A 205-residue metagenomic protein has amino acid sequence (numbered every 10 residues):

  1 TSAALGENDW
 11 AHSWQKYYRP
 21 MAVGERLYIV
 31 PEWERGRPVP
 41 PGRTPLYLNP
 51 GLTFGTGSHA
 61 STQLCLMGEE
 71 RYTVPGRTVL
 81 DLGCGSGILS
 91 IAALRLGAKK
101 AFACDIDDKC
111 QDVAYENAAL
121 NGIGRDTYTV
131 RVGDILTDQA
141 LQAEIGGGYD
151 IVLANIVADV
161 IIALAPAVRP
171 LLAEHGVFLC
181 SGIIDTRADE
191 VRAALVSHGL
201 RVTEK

Functional and structural regions predicted by a protein language model:
T1, E34-R43, T73, Q142-I145: Short, glycine- and charge-enriched coil/turn segments that flank and shape catalytic ligand pockets
T1-V39: N-terminal auxiliary segments of SAM/dcSAM-dependent transferases
R43-P50: A short, charged helix-loop
L52, T56-I135: Conserved SAM/SAH cofactor-binding pocket of Class I
Y72, I106-K205: S-adenosylmethionine
